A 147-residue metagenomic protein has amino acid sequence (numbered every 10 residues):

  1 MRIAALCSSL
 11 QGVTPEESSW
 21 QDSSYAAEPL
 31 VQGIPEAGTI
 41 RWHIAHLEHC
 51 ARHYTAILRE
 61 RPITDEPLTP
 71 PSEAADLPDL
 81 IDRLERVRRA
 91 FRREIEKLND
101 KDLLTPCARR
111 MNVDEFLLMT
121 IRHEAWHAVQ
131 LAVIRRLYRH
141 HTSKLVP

Functional and structural regions predicted by a protein language model:
M1, C50, L98: Residue-level signal for short amphipathic helical patches enriched in basic/charged and nearby hydrophobic residues
M1-V13: N-terminal leader/capping segments at the start of a protein or of a new domain
A4, S18-L68, A108-P147: Short, contiguous alpha-helical
G12, H46-H49, R86: Residues within well-ordered alpha-helical secondary structure of globular protein domains
G12-S19, I95-L104, R136-H141: Surface-exposed helix-capping loop/turn segments at secondary-structure junctions
S72-T105, D114-H123: Acidic/histidine-rich alpha-helical segments that form the ligand environment of transition-metal centers
